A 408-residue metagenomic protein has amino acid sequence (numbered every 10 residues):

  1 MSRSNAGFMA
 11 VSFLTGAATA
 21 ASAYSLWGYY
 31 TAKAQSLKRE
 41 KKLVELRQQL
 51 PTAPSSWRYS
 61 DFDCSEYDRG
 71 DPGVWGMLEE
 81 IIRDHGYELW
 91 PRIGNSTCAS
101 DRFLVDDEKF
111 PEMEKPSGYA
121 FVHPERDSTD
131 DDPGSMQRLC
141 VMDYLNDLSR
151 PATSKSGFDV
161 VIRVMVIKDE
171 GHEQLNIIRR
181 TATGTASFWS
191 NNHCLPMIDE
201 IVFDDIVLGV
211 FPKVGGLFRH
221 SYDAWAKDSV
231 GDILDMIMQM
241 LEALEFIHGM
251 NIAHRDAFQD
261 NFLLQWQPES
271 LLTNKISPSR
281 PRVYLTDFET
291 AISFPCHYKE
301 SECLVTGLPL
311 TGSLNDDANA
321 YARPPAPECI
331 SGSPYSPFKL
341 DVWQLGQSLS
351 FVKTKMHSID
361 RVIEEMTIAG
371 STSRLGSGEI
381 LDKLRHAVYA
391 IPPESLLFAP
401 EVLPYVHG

Functional and structural regions predicted by a protein language model:
F13-L14, P393-G408: Regulatory extensions appended to serine/threonine kinase catalytic cores
Y24-M142: Juxta-kinase regulatory segment immediately upstream of eukaryotic protein kinase catalytic domains
R92-G94, C98-E200, D204: ATP-binding glycine-rich loop module of kinase domains
A186-M236: Conserved structural core of kinase catalytic domains
D232-F246: Conserved alphaE helix
L244-R282: Catalytic-loop of the protein kinase fold
I276-R361: C-lobe/activation-segment region of protein kinase-like
A369-E394: Terminal C-lobe "cap" of eukaryotic-type protein kinase domains
